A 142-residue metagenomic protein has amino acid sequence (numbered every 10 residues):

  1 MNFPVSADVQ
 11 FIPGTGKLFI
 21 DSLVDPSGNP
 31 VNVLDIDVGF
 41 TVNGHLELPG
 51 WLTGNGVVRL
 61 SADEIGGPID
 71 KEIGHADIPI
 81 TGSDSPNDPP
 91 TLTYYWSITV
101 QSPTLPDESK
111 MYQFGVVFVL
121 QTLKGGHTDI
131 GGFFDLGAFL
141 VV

Functional and structural regions predicted by a protein language model:
M1-I36, V141-V142: Short, compositionally biased P/S/T/A/G/V-rich stretches that sit at domain boundaries
I12, E64-G66: Acidic/polar residues at beta-strand termini and the immediately following turn/coil
T15-G16, G28, P90, E108 (+1 more regions): Intrinsic-disorder/low-complexity loop/linker signature
V31, I36, F40-N43, E47-L48: N-terminal interaction modules that seed assembly of large macromolecular complexes
L34-D37, L52, P90-L92, E108-K110: A generic structural micro-feature
F40-N43, G56-D63, Y94-L140: Internal, hydrophobic beta-strand segments that form the core of beta-sheet-rich folds
L48-N55: A short beta-turn/strand-edge loop motif at beta-sheet boundaries
I69-L92: Solvent-exposed serine/threonine-rich low-complexity stretches and specific carbohydrate-binding patches
